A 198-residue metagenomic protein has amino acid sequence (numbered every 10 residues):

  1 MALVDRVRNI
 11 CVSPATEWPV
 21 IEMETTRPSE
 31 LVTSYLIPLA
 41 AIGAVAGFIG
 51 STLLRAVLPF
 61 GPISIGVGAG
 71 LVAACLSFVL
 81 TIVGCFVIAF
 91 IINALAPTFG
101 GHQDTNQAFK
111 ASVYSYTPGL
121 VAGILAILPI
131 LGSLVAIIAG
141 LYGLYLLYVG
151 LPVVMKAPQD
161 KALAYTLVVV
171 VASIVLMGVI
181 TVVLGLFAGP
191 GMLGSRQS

Functional and structural regions predicted by a protein language model:
A2-F99: Selected alpha-helical membrane-embedding segments in polytopic membrane proteins
E24-R27, G100-D104, K156-D160: Juxtamembrane helix-boundary/capping and inter-helix hinge elements in multi-pass membrane proteins
L31, R55-G61, L131-I137, K161 (+1 more regions): Short alpha-helical linear motifs
P38-A44, V170-M177: Hydrophobic alpha-helical membrane-insertion segments
G47-L54, A122-A126, M177, T181 (+1 more regions): Structural signal for membrane-spanning alpha-helices in multi-pass inner-membrane proteins, emphasizing helix cores
G68-A94, N106, V113-S173, I180: Selective recognition of hydrophobic, aromatic-rich stretches within alpha-helical transmembrane segments of polytopic
G178-S198: Juxtamembrane boundary at the C-terminal end of a transmembrane helix
